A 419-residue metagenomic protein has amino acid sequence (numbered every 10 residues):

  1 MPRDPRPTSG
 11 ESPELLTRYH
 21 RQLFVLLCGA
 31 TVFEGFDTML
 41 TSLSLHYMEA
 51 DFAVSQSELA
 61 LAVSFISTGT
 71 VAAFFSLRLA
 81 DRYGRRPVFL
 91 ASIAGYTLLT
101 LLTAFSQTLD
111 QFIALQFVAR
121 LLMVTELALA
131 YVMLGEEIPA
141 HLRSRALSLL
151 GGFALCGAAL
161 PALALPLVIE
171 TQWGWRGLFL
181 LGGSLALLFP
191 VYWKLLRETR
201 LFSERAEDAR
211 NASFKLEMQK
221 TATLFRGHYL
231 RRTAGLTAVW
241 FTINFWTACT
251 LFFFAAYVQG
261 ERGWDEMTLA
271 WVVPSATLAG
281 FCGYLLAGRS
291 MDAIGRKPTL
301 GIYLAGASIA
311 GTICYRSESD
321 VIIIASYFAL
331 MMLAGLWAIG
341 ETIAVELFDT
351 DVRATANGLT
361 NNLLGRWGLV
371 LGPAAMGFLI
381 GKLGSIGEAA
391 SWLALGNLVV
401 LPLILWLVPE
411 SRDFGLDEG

Functional and structural regions predicted by a protein language model:
M1-F36: Cytosolic juxtamembrane N-terminal segment immediately preceding the first transmembrane helix of multi-pass
T41-S42, H228-F281: Extracytoplasmic gate region of multi-pass secondary transporters
S42-A73, M267: Extracellular/periplasmic helix-loop-helix junction of adjacent transmembrane segments in MFS-like secondary
A53, G84, F105-Q111, P139 (+2 more regions): Helix-breaking motifs and short loop linkers at transmembrane-helix boundaries and internal kinks in secondary membrane
S64-R78, P274-L286: Central cavity-lining transmembrane alpha-helices of secondary-active solute carriers, predominantly the Major
A72-L109, M291-I294: Conserved MFS/SLC helix-loop-helix module at the cytosolic interface between two early adjacent transmembrane helices
L115-G152: Cytoplasmic helix-loop-helix junction between adjacent transmembrane helices in 12-TM secondary transporters
L142-L165, I169-E170, L185, N361-P373: Glycine-rich segments within core transmembrane alpha-helices of 12-TM secondary carriers
